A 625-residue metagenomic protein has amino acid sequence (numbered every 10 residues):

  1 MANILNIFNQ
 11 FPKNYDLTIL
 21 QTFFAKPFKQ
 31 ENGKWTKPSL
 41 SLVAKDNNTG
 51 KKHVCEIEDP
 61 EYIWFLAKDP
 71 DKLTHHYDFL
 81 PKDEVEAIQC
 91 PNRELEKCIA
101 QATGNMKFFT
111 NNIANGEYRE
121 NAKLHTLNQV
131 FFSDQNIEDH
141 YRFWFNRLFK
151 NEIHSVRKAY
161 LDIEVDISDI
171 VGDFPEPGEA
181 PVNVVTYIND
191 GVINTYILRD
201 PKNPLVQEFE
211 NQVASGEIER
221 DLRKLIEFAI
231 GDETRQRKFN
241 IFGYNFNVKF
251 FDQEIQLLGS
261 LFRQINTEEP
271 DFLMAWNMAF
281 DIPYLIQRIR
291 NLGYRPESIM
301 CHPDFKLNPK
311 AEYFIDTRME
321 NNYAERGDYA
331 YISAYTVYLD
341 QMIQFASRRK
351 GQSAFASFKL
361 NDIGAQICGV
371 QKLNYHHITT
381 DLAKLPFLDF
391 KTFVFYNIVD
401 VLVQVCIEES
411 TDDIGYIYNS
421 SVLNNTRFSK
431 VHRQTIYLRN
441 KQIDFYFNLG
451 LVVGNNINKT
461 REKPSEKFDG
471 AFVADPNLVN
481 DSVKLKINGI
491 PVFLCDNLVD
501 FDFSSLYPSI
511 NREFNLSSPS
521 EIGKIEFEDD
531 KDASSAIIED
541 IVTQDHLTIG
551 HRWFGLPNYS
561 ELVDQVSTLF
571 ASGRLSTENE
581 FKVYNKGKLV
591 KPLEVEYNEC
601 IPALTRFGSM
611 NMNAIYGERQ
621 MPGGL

Functional and structural regions predicted by a protein language model:
M1-N488, V492-V499, F503-S504, P508-L589 (+1 more regions): The two-metal-ion catalytic cores of nucleic-acid processing enzymes
G624-L625: Long, K/E/R/D-enriched contiguous segments that form extended
